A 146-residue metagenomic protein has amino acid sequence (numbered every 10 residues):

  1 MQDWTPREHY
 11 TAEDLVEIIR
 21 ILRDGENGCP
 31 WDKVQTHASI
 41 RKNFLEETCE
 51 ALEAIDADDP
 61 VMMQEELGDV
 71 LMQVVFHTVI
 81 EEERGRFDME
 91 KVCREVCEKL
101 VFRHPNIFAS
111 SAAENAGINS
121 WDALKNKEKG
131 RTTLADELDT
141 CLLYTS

Functional and structural regions predicted by a protein language model:
Q2-I21, G25-E26: Charged, compositionally biased N-terminal leader segments and the immediate start of the first structured element
I21-E50, A54-D59: Active-site flanking loop/helix segments enriched in acidic
F44-L52, D56-E82, R86, E90-C97: An amphipathic alpha-helical micro-motif enriched in hydrophobic residues with embedded/adjacent acidic residues
G117-R131: N-terminal cationic and glycine-rich segments that engage phosphates or anionic surfaces
A135-E137: Catalytic cores of secreted/periplasmic lytic hydrolases that degrade extracellular macromolecules
Y144-T145: Conserved small/polar residues in nucleotide/adenosyl-binding loops
